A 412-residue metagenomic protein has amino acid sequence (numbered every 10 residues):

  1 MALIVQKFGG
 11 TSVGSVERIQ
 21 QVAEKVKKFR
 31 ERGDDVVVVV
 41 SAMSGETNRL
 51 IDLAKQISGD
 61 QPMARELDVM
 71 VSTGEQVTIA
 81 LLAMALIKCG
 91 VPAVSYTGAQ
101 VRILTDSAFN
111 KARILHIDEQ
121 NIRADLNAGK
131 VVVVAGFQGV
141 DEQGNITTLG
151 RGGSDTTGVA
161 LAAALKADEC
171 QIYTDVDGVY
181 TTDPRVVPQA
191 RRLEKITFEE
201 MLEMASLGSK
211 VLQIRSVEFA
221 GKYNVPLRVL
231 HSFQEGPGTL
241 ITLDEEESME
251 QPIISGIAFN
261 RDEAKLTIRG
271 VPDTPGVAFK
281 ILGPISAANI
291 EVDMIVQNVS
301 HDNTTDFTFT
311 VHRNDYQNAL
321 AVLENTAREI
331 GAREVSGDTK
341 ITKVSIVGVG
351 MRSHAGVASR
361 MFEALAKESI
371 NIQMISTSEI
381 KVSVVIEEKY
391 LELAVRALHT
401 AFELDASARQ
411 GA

Functional and structural regions predicted by a protein language model:
M1-V217, N298, T310, V385-E387 (+3 more regions): Nucleotide/pyrophosphate-binding catalytic subdomain
A23, K27-R30, A163, G221 (+4 more regions): A structural alpha-helix within SAM-dependent methyltransferase catalytic domains
R32, C89, Y223, A288 (+1 more regions): Conserved dinucleotide-binding and phosphotransfer motif residues
M43, V176-G178, Y223-L227, H231-G236 (+4 more regions): Glycine-rich beta-alpha junction loops
A135, L193, E203-D262: Phosphate/diphosphate-binding glycine-rich loops and adjacent basic-rich segments that engage nucleotide
E169-Y173, L227-V229, D293, M374: Short hydrophobic alpha-helical runs that function as membrane-insertion/retention elements
G238-A412: A conserved regulatory-domain signal marking ACT and ACT-like small-molecule sensing domains and adjacent regulatory
